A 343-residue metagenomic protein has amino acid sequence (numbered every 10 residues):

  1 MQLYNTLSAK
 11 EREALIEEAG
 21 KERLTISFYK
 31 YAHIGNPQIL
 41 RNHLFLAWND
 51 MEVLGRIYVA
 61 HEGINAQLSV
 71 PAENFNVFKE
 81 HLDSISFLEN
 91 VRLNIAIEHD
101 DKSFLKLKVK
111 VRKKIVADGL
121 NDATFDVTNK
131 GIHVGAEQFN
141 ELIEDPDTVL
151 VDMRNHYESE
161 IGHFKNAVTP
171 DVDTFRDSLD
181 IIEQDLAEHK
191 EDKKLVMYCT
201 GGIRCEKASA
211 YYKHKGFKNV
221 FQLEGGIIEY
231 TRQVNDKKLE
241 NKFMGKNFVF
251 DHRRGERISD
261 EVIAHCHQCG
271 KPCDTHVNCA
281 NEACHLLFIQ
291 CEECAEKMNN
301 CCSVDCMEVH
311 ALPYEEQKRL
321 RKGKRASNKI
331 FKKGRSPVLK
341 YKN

Functional and structural regions predicted by a protein language model:
Q2-I132, N155-L195, I203-N343: Rhodanese-like catalytic fold shared by cysteine-dependent sulfurtransferases and DSP/PTP-type phosphatases
M51, D145-P146: Structured helix-beta-strand junction loops
G131-D145: Internal catalytic-core helix/loop-beta-alpha segment that presents or stabilizes conserved functional determinants
L150-D152: Structural scaffold elements adjacent to functional motifs in cytosolic proteins
